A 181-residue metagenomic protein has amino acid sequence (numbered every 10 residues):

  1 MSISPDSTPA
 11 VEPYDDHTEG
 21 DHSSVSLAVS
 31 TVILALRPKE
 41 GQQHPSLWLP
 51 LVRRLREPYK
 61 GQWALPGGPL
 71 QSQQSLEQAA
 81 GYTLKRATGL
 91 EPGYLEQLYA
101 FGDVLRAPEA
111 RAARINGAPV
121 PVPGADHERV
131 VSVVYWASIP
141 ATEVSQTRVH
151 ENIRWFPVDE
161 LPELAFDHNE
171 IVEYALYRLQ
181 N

Functional and structural regions predicted by a protein language model:
S2-S30, A110-V122: Acidic, metal-coordinating catalytic segment for phosphate/diphosphate chemistry, firing primarily on the Nudix
E12-A64, P92: N-terminal strand-loop-strand
V25, W48, Q78-G81, K85-E143 (+1 more regions): Active-site segment of metal-dependent pyrophosphate-handling enzymes, primarily the Nudix hydrolase catalytic core
E40, P58, V104, V144 (+1 more regions): Flexible, glycine-rich phosphate/dinucleotide-binding loops and adjacent beta-alpha linkers at cofactor/substrate
R54, G67, V158: Active-site donor-binding loop signature of nucleotide-sugar glycosyltransferases
L55-P58, L70, A100-D103: Short active-site-proximal "capping" loops at secondary-structure junctions
A64-Q73: Short histidine-centered catalytic/ligand-binding loop motif
S132-S138, V144-Q180: NUDIX/MutT-family hydrolases
